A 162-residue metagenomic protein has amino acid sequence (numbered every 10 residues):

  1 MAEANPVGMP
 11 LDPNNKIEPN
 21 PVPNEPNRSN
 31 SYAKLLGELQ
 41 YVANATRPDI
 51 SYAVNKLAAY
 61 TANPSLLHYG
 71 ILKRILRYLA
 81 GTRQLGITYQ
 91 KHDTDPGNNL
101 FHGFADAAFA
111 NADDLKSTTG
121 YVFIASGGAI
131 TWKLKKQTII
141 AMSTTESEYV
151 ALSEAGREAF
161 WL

Functional and structural regions predicted by a protein language model:
M1-L162: Long, low-complexity, charge-biased intrinsically disordered regions
